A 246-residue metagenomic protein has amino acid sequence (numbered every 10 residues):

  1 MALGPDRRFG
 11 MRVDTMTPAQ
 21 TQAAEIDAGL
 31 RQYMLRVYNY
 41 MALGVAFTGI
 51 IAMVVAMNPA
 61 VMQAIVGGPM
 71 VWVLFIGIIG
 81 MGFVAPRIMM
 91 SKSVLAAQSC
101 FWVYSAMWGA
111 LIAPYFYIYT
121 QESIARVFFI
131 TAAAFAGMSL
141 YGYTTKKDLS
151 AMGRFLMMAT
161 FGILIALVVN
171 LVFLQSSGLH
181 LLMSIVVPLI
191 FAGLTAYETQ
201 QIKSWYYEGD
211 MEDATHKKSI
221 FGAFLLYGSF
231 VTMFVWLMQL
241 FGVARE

Functional and structural regions predicted by a protein language model:
A2-E246: A hydrophobic alpha-helical transmembrane-helix feature that marks the membrane cores and membrane-interface segments
